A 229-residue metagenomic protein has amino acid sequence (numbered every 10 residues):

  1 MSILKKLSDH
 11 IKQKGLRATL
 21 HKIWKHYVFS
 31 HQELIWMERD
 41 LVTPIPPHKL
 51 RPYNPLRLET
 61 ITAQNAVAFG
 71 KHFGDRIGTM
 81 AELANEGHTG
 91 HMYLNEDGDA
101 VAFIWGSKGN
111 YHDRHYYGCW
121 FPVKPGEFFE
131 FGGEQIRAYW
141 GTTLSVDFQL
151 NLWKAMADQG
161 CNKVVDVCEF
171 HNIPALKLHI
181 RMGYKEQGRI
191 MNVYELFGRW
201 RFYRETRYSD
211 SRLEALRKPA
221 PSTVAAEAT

Functional and structural regions predicted by a protein language model:
M1-M80: Acyl-donor-binding surface of acyltransferase catalytic domains
I35-M37, K185-W200: Conserved catalytic-core motifs of GNAT/GCN5-like acyltransferases
A81-M92, A102: A short helix-loop-beta-strand connector motif used in the catalytic cores of GNAT acetyltransferases and, in some
E86, D97-F128, G132: Conserved acyl-donor/pantetheine-binding loop and adjacent beta-alpha core of acyl/acetyltransferases and related
G132-D158, K177-R181: Conserved acetyl-CoA-binding loop-helix of GNAT-fold acetyltransferases
M156-C168: Conserved GNAT acetyl-CoA-binding A-motif
F170-G188: Conserved active-site alpha-helix within GNAT-family acetyltransferase domains
L213-T229: Long, compositionally biased intrinsically disordered regions
